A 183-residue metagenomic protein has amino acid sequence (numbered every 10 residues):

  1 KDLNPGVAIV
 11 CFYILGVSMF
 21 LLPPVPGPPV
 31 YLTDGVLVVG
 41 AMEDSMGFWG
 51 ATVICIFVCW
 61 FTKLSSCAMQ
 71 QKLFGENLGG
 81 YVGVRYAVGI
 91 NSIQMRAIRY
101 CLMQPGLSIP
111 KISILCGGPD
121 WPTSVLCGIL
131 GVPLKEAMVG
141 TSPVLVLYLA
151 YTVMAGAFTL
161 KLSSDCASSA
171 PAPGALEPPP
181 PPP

Functional and structural regions predicted by a protein language model:
K1-C11, G40-V125, I129-K135, M154-P183: Membrane-interfacial helix-loop-helix
Y13-T33, S113: Transmembrane alpha-helix interface/packing and boundary motifs in multi-pass membrane proteins, characterized by
P23-P26, Y148-T152: Hydrophobic alpha-helical transmembrane segments in multi-pass membrane proteins
L32-G40: Hydrophobic transmembrane alpha-helices of multi-pass, membrane-embedded glycosylation machinery
L32-T33, A137-V144: Central hydrophobic cores of alpha-helical transmembrane segments in multi-pass integral membrane proteins
V58, P143-Y148: Transmembrane alpha-helical core residues of multi-pass small-molecule transporters, especially secondary transporters
